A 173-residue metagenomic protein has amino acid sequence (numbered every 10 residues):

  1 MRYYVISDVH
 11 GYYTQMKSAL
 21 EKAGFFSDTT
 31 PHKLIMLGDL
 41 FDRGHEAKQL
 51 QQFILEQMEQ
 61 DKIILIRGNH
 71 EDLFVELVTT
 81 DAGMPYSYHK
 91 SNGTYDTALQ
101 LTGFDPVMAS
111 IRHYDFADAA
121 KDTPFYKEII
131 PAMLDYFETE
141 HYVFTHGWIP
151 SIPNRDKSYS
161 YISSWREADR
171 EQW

Functional and structural regions predicted by a protein language model:
M1-Q52: N-terminal active-site segment of His-dependent metallophosphoesterases
D8, D39, G68-N69, T97 (+1 more regions): Divalent metal-coordination and catalytic microenvironments
H10-G11, D42, E71-D72, I149-I152: Short, solvent-exposed loop/turn segments at secondary-structure junctions
K22-A23, L50-I54, D81-M84, Y161-I162: Glycine-rich, phosphate-binding/catalytic loops in enzymes
F26-S27, I54-M58, D135-E138: A short acidic-Thr-Gly-centered motif at the start of a beta-strand
H32, I63, Y142: Short, conserved active-site loop motifs that form the nucleotide-linked donor/cofactor pocket
I54, M58-F116: A basic- and aromatic-enriched beta-loop-alpha substructure that forms the phosphate/nucleotide- and DNA/RNA-contacting
Y95-W173: Acidic, His/Gly-enriched loop-helix segments that form or flank divalent-metal centers in metallo-dependent hydrolases
